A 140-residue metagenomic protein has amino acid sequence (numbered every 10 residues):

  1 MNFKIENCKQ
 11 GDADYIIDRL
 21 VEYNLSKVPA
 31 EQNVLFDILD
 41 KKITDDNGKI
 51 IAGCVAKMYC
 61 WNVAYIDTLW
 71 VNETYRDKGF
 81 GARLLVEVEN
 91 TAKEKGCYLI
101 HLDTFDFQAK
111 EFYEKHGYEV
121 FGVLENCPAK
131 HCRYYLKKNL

Functional and structural regions predicted by a protein language model:
F3-V63, D67, N72, F107 (+1 more regions): Acetyl-CoA-dependent GNAT
I16, Y113, Y118: Conserved active-site tyrosine of GNAT-family acetyltransferases
S26, H101-D103, E119-Y135: Conserved catalytic-core motifs of GNAT/GCN5-like acyltransferases
D77-N90, K115: Conserved acetyl-CoA-binding loop-helix of GNAT-fold acetyltransferases
G81, L85, D106-A109, N126-C132: Short glycine/proline-centered loop/turn elements that form peptide/ligand docking sites
A92-F105: Conserved GNAT acetyl-CoA-binding A-motif
